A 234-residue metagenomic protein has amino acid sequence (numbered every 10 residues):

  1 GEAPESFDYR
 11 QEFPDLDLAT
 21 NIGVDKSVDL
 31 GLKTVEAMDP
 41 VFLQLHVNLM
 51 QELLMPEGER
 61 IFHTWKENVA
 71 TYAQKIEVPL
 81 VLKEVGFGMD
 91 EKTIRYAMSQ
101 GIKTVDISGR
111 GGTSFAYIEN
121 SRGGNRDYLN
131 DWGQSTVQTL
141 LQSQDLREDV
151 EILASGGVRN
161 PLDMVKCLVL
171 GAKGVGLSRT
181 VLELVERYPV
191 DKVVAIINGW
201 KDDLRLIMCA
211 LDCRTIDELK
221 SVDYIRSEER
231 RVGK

Functional and structural regions predicted by a protein language model:
G1-D17, W200, I207, L219-E228: N-terminal capping/small domains of soluble enzymes
G1-R95, Q100, N125-R126: Active-site entrance/lid segments in N-terminal catalytic domains of soluble metabolic enzymes
G23, Y188-P189: Glycine-centered helix-coil hinge/cap
H63-Y188: Glycine-rich phosphate/ribose-binding loops and adjacent secondary-structure elements that form binding surfaces
A195-D203: A non-catalytic, amphipathic alpha-helix used as a structural packing/dimerization or gating element in enzyme scaffolds
L211-L219: Flexible, glycine/charged-enriched surface loops at secondary-structure junctions
E229-K234: Conserved small/polar residues in nucleotide/adenosyl-binding loops
